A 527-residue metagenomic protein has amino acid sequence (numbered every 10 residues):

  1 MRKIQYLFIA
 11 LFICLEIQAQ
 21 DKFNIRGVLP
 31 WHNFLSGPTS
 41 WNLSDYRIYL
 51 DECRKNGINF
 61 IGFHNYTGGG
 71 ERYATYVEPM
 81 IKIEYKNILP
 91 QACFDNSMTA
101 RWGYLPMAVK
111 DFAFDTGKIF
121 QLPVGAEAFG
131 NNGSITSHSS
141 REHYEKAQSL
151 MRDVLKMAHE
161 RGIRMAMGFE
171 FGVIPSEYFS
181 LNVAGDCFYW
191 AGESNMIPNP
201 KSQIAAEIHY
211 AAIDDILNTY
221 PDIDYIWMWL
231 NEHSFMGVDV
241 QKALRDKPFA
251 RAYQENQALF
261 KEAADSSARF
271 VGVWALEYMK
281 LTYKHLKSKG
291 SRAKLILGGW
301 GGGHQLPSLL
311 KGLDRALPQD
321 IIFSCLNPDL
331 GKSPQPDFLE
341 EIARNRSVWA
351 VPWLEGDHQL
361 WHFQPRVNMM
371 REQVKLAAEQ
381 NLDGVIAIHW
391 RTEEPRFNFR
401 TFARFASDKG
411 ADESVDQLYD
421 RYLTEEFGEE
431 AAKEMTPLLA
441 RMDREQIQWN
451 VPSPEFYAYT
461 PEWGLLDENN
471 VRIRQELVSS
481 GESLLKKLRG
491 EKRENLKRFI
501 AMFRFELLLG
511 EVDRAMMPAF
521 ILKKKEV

Functional and structural regions predicted by a protein language model:
R2-I9: Sec-dependent signal peptide recognition, specifically the positively charged N-region followed immediately by
A10-I17: Hydrophobic h-region of N-terminal signal peptides that target proteins for export in Gram-negative bacteria
Q18-I204, P221, W349-P352: Feature activates predominantly on carbohydrate-active enzymes
D21, N42, Y76-P79, M196 (+7 more regions): Substrate-binding groove of N-acetylhexosamine-processing glycoside hydrolases
Y46, A147, M151, H209 (+4 more regions): Aromatic/hydrophobic pocket-lining residues that form the small-molecule binding cavity in soluble enzyme cores
H138-F188, D215-M228, Y278-G303, L309-L310 (+1 more regions): Extended amphipathic secondary-structure runs
F179-S194, L244-F260: Short, flexible helix-coil linker/hinge segments at the edges of structured domains or between repeats
